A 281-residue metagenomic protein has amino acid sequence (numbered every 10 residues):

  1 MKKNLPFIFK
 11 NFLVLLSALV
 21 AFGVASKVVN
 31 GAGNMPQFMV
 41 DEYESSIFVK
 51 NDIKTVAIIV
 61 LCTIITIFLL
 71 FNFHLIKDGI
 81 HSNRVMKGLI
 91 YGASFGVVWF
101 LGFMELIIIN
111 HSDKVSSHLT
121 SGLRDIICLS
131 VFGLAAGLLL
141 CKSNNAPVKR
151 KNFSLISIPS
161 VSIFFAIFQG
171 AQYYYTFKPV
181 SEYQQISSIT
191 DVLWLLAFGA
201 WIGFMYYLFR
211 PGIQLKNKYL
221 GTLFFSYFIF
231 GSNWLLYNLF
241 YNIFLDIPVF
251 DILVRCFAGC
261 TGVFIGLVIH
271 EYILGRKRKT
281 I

Functional and structural regions predicted by a protein language model:
M1-I281: Juxtamembrane/disordered regions of integral membrane proteins
